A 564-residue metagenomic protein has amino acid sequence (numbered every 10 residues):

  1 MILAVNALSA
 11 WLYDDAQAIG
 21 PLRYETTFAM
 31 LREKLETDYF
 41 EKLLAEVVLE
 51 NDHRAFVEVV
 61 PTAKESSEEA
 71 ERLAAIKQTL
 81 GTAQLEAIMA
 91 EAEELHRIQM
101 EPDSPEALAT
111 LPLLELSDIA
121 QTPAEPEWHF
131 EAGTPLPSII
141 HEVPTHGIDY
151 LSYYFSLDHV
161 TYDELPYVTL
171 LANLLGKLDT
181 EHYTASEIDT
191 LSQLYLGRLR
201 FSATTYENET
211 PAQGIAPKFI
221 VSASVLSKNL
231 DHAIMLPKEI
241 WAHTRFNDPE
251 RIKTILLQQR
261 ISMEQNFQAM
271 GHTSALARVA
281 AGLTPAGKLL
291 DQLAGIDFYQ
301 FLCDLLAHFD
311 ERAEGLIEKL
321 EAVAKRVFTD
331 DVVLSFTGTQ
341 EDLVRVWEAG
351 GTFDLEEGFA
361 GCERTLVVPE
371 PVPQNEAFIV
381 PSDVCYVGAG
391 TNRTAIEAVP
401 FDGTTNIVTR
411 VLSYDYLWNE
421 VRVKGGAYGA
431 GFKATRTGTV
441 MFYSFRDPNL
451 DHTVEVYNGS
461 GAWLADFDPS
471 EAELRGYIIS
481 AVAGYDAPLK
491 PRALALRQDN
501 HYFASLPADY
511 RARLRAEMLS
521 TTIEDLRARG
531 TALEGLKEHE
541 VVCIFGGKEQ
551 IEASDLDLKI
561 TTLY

Functional and structural regions predicted by a protein language model:
M1-R32, D52-P61, E68-A70, H146-G176 (+6 more regions): M16 family metallopeptidases and their MPP-like homologs
I2-Q17, T82-G176, D331-V333, T337-L343 (+2 more regions): His/Glu-based metal-binding/catalytic segments typifying zinc-dependent metallopeptidases
T27-L31, K42-V47, E127, P137-E142 (+7 more regions): Generic recognition of flexible, low-complexity loop/linker segments
E50-H53, T62-I98, L334: Extended, regular secondary-structure scaffolds
E65, E341-R345, E549-A553: Short, charged/polar "capping" segments at the starts of alpha-helices and the immediately preceding loops
G295, L316-G350, E538: Non-catalytic, conformational "gating/processing" segments within enzyme and secreted inhibitor domains
S520-Y564: In a subset of proteins, long, contiguous C-terminal domains/tails are tracked
